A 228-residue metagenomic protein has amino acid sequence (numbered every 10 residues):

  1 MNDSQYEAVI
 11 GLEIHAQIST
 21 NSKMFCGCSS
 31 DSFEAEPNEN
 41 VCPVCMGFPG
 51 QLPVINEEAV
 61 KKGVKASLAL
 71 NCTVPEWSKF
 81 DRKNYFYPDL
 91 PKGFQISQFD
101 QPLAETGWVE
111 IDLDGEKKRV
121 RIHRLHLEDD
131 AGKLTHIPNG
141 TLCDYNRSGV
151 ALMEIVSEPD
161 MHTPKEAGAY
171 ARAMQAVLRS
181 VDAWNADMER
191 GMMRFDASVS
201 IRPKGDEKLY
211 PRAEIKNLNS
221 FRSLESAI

Functional and structural regions predicted by a protein language model:
M1-I228: Basic, nucleic-acid-interacting segments
